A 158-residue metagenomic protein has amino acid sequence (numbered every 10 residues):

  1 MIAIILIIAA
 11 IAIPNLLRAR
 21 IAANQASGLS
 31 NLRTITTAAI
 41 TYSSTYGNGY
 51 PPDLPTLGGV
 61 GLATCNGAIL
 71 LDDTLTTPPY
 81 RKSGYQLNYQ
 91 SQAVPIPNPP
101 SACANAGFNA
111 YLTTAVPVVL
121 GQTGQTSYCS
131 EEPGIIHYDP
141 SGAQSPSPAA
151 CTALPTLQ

Functional and structural regions predicted by a protein language model:
M1-L16: N-terminal single-pass transmembrane signal-anchor helix
I2, L29, T36: Conserved catalytic core of two-component sensor histidine kinases
A10, Q25, T41: Functionally critical, cavity-lining and gating residues within the transmembrane helices of 12-TM secondary
I13, R18, P55, G59: Phosphate-coordinating loops and pocket residues in cytosolic domains that bind phosphorylated ligands
N15-L32: Aliphatic-rich helix starts adjacent to a transmembrane/signal segment
T37-T126, S130-P133, P140, A153-Q158: Extracellular/periplasmic head regions of type IV pilus-like filament subunits
G142-P146: A short acidic/small-residue loop/turn micro-motif
